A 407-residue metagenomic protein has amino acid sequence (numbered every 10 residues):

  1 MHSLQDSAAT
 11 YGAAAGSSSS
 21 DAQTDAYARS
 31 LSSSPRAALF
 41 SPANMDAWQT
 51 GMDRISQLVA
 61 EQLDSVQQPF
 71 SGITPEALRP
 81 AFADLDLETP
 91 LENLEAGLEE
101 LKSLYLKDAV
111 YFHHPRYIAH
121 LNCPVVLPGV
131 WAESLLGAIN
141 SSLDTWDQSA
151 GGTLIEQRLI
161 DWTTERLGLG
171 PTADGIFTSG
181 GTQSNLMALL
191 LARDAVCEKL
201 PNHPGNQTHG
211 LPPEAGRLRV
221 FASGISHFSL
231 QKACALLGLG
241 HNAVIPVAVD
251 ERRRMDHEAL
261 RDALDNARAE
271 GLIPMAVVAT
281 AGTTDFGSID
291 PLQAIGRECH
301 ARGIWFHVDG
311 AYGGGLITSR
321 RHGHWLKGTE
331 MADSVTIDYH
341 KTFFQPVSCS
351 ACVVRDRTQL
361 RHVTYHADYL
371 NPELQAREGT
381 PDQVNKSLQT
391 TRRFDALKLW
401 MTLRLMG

Functional and structural regions predicted by a protein language model:
H2-L4, A8-G12, Q23-T172: N-terminal entrance/gating region of PLP-dependent enzymes' catalytic architecture
P35-S41, A83, I139-D147, L169-I176 (+4 more regions): Glycine- and acidic
W48-G51, I55, V59, N93 (+10 more regions): General structural feature for long, well-ordered alpha-helical segments within catalytic domains of soluble enzymes
P124-A215, S223, S229-L230: Well-ordered mid-protein domain cores that form the structural environment of catalytic cofactors
G151, S184-M187, L191-T358: Conserved PLP-enzyme active-site core in the AAT-like
G328-G407: Active-site C-terminal subdomain of aminotransferase-like
